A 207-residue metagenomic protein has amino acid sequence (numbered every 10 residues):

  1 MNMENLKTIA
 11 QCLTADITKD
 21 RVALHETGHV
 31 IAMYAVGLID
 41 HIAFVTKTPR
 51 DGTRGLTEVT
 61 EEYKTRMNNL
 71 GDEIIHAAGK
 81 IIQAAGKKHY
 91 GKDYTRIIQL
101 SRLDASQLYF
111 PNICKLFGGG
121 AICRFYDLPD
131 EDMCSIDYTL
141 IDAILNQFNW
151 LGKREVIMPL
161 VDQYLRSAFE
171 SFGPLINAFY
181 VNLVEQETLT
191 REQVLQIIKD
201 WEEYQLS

Functional and structural regions predicted by a protein language model:
N2-S207: Soluble catalytic regions of large protease machineries
